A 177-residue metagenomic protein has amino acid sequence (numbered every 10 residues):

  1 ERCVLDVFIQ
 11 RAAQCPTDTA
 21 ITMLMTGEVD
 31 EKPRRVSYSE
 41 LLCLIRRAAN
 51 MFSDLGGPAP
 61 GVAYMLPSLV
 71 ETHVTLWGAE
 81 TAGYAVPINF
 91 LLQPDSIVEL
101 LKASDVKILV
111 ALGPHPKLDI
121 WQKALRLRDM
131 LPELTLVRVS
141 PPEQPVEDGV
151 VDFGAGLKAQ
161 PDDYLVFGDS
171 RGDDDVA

Functional and structural regions predicted by a protein language model:
E1-C3, P145-V176: Flexible, low-complexity linker/hinge segments
E1-L24: A short N-terminal helical cap/helix-turn-helix that marks the beginning of AMP-binding/adenylate-forming
R11-A12, G78-A79, L101, R128: A generic structural signal for well-ordered alpha-helical segments
T17-G57, A63-L69, H73-L76, Q93-V98 (+2 more regions): Conserved AMP-binding/adenylate-forming core of the ANL superfamily
S53, W77-G83, A103: Short hydrophobic alpha-helices that are characteristic scaffold elements of the AMP-binding
G56, A103, M130-L131, S170-D173: Alpha-helix termination/capping residues and helix-transition junctions
P60, K107, D174: Conserved acidic residues
Y84-G154: Structural core segment of the AMP-binding/adenylate-forming
